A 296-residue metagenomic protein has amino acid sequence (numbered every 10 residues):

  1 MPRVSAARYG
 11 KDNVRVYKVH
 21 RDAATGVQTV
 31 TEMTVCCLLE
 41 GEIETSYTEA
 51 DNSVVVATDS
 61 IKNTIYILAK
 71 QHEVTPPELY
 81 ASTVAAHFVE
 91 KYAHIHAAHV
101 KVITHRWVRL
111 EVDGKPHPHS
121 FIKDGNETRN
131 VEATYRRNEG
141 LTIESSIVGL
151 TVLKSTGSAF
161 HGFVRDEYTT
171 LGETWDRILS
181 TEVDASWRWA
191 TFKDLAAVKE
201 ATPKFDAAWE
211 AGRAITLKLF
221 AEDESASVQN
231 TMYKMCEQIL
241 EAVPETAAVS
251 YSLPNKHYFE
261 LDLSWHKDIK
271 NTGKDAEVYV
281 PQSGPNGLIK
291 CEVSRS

Functional and structural regions predicted by a protein language model:
M1-A214, K218-S296: N-terminal intrinsically disordered, cationic/polar leader segments that include organellar targeting peptides
